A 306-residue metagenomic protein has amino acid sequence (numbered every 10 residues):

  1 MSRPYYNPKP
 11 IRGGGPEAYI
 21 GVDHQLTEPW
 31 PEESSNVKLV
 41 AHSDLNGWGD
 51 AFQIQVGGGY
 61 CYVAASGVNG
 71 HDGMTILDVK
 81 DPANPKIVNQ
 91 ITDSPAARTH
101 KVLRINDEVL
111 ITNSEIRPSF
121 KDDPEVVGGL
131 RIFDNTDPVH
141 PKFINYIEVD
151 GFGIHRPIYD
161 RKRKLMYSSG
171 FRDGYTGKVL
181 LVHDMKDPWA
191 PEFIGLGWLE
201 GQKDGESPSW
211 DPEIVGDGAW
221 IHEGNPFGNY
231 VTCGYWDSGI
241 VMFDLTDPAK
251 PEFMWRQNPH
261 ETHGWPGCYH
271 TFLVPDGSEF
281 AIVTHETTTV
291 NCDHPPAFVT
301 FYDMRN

Functional and structural regions predicted by a protein language model:
M1-N306: Feature marking well-ordered beta-strand scaffolds used for ligand recognition
